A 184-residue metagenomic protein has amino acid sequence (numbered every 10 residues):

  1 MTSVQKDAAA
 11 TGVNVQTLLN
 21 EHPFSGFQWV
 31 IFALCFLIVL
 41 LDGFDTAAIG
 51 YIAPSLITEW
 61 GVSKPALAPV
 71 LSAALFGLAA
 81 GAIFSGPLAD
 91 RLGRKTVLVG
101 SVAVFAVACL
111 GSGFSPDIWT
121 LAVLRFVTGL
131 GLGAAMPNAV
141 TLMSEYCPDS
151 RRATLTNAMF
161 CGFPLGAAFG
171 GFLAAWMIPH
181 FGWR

Functional and structural regions predicted by a protein language model:
M1-R184: Transmembrane-helix signature of 12-pass secondary carriers
